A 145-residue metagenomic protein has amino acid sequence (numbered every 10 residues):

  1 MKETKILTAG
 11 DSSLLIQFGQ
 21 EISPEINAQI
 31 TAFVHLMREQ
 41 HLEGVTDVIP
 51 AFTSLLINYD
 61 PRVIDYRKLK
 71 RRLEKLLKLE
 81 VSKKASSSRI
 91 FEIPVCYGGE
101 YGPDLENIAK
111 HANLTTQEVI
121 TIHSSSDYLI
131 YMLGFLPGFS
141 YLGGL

Functional and structural regions predicted by a protein language model:
M1-L145: Conserved "landmark" site that anchors the functional core of diverse proteins
